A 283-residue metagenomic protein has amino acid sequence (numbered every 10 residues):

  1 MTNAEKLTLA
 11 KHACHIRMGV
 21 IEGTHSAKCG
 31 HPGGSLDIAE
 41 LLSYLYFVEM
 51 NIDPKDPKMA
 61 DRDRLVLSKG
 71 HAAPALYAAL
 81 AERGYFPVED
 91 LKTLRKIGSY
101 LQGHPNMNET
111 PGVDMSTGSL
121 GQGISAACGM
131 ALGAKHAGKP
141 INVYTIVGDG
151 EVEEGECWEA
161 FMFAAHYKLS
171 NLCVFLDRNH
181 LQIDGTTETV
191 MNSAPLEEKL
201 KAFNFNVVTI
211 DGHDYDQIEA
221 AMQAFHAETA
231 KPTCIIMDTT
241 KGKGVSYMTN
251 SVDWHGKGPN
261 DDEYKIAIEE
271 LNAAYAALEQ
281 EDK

Functional and structural regions predicted by a protein language model:
M1-I16: N-terminal hydrophobic or amphipathic helices/low-complexity stretches enriched in small/hydrophobic/Pro/Gly
A13-C29, D177-N179: N-terminal capping segment at the start of a domain
V20-G23, S35-H166: Cofactor-binding active-site loop characterized by glycine-rich and histidine/acidic residues
V66, C173, T209, C234-I236: Structured core elements
H71-A72, L76, N179-H180, D214 (+1 more regions): Glycine-rich beta-alpha junction loops
R83, V190, T249-D253: Short secondary-structure boundary/capping segments
G112, S116-S119, I124-A227: Thiamine diphosphate
F205, Y215-K283: Glycine/aspartate-rich loop-and-adjacent alpha/beta segment that forms the canonical ThDP
